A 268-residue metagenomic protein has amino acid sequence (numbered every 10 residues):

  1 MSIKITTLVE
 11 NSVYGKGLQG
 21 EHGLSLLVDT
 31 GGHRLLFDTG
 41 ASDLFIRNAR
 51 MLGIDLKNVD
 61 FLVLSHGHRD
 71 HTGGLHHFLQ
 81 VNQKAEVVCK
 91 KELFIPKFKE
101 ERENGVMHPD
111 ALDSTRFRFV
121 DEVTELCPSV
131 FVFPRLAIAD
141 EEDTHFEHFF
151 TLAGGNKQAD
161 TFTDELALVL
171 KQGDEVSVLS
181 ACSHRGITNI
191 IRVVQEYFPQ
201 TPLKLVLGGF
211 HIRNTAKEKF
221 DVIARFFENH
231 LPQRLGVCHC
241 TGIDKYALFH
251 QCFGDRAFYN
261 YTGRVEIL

Functional and structural regions predicted by a protein language model:
I3-L52, T161, E165-S180: Conserved beta-strand hairpin/beta-sheet module of binuclear metal-dependent hydrolase folds, prominently
I3-T6, R34-L35, A85-E86, S129-F131 (+4 more regions): Structural motif
E10-S12, T39-S42, G67, E92-L93 (+4 more regions): Active-site metal-binding loops of divalent metal-dependent hydrolases
V13-K16, N156, I212-A216: Short, small-residue-enriched loops and turns at beta-alpha junctions that line or gate enzyme active sites
L44-E92, F198-L205, L231: Active-site metal-binding motif and surrounding structural segment of the metallo-beta-lactamase
I46-M51, D143-T144, T188-R192: A short, polar/proline- and glycine-enriched secondary-structure boundary/capping micro-motif
H68-H71, T161-V178, C182-T262: Cap/insert and terminal regions of metallo-dependent hydrolase folds
E92-L166, F253, F258-L268: Metallo-beta-lactamase
